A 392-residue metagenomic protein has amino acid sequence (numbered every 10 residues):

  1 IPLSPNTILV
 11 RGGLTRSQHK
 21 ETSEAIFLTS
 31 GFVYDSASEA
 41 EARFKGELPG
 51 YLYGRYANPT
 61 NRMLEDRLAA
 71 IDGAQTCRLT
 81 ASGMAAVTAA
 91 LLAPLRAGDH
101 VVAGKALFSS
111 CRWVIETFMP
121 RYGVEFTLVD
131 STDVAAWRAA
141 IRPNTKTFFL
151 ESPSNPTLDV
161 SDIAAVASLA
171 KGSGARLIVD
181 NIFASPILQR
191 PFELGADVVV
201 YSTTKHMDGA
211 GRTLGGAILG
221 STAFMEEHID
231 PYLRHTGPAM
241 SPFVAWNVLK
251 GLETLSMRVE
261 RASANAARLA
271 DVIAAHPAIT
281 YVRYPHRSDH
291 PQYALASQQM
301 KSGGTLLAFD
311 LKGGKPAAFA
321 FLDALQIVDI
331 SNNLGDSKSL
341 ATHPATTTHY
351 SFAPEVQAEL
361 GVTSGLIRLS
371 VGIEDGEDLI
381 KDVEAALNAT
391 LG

Functional and structural regions predicted by a protein language model:
I1-L48: N-terminal glycine-rich, Lys/His-bearing helix-loop that initiates the first secondary-structure elements of many
S4, E116-T117, E125, A139 (+4 more regions): PLP-dependent enzyme catalytic core of the Aspartate aminotransferase-like
N6-T15, T76-H276: Conserved PLP-enzyme active-site core in the AAT-like
I8-F27, P316-V356: C-terminal core of ALDH-fold dehydrogenases
G12, L28-F32, R55-A57, H286 (+3 more regions): Pocket-edge structural micro-motifs
D35-S36, A40-R43, L48, Y56 (+2 more regions): Active-site C-terminal subdomain of aminotransferase-like
S36-A85, S110-T117: Conserved N-terminal alpha-helix of the aminotransferase class I/II PLP-enzyme fold
T147, R176, V198, Y281 (+2 more regions): Structural preference for beta-strand elements that scaffold enzyme active sites
